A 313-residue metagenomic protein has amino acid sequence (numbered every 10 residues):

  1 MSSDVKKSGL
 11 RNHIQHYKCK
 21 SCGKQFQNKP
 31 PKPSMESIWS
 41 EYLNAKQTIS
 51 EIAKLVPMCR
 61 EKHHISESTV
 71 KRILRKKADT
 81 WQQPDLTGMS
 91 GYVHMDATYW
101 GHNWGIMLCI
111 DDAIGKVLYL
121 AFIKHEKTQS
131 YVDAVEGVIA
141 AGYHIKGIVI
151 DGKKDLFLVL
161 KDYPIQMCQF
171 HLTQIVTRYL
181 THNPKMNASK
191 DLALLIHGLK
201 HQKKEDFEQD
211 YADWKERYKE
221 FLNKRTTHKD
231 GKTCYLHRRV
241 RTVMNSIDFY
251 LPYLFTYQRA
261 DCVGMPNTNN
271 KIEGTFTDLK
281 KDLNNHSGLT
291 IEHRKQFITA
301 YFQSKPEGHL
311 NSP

Functional and structural regions predicted by a protein language model:
M1-R11: Short recognition patches in nucleic-acid-associated and regulatory proteins
M1-S3, S21-K24, K154: Short Cys/His-rich local motifs and their 1-3 flanking residues in nucleic-acid-associated proteins and small
R11-V93, A97-G101: Short, positively charged, Gly/Tyr-enriched micro-motifs that form contact patches at catalytic or ligand/partner
Q27-K29, G115-L120, S287: Short small-residue beta-strand/loop micro-motif enriched in glycine and branched aliphatics
P30, Y143-K153, L160, A193-P313: Acidic/histidine-rich catalytic cores and adjacent linkers of DNA breakage/strand-transfer/modification proteins
H63-G147, G152-K154, L158, F249-Y250 (+1 more regions): RNase H-like nuclease fold core
N103, L118, L158-V159, R178 (+2 more regions): Short helix/loop capping segments that flank catalytic or ligand/cofactor-binding pockets
I148-A193: Conserved beta-strand -> loop -> alpha-helix junction used to position metal-binding or nucleic-acid-contacting
